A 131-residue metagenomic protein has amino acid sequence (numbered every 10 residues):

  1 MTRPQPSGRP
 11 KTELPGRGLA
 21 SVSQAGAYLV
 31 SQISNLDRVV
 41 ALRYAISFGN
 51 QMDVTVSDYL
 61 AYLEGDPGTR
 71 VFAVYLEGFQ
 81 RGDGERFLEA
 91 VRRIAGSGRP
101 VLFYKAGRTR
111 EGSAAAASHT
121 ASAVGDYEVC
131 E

Functional and structural regions predicted by a protein language model:
M1-E131: Catalytic-core regions of core metabolic enzymes, especially those transforming organic acids/acyl-group intermediates
